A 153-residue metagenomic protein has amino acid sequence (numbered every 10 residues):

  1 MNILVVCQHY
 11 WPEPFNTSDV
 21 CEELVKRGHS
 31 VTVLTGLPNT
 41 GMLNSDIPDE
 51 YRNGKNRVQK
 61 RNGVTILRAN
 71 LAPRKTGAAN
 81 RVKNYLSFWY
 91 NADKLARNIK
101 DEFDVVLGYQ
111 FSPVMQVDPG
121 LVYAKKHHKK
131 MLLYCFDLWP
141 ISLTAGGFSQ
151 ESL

Functional and structural regions predicted by a protein language model:
M1-G54, V58-Q59: N-terminal subdomain of nucleotide-sugar transferases
L4, T32-L34, L67, L107 (+1 more regions): Hydrophobic/aromatic beta-strand patches that form the interior of the parallel beta-sheet core in alpha/beta enzyme
Q8, P73-N80, H127-L153: Acceptor-binding helix/loop patch of EC 2.4 sugar-transfer enzymes, predominantly nucleotide-sugar-dependent
P14, Y85-D93, V105-K129, L133-S142: An aromatic- and histidine-rich active-site surface loop
S18-C21, D46-D49, V82, G120-A124 (+1 more regions): Short, glycine/charged-enriched secondary-structure capping and boundary segments
V25, K60, L121, K125: Anion (oxyanion) recognition and catalysis
T35-N98: A conserved catalytic-core segment of Leloir-type glycosyltransferases
